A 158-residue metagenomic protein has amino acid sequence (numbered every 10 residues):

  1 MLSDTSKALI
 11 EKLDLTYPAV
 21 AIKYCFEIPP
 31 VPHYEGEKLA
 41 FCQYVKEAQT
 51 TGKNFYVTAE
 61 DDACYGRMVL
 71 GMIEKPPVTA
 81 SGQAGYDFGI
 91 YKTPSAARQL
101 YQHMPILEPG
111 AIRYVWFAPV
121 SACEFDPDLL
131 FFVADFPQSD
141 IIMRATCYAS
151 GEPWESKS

Functional and structural regions predicted by a protein language model:
L2-S158: Acidic, serine/proline-rich low-complexity intrinsically disordered regions
